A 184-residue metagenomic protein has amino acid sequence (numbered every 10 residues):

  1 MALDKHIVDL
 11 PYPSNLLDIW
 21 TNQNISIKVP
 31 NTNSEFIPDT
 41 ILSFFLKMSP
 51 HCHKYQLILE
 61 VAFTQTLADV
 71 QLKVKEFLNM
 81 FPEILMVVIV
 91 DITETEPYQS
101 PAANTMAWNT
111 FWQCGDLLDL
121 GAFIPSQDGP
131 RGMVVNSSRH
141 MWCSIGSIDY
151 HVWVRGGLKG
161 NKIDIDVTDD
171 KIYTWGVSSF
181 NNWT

Functional and structural regions predicted by a protein language model:
M1-T184: Gly/Pro/Ser/Thr-rich low-complexity, intrinsically disordered segments predominantly at protein N-termini
